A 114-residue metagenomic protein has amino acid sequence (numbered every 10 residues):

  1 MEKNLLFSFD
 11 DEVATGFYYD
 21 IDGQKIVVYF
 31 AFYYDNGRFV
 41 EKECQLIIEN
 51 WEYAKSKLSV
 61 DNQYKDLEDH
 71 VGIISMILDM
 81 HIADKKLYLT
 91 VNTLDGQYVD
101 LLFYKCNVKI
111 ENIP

Functional and structural regions predicted by a protein language model:
M1-P114: Surface-exposed, interaction-prone regions used to assemble/regulate multi-protein complexes
